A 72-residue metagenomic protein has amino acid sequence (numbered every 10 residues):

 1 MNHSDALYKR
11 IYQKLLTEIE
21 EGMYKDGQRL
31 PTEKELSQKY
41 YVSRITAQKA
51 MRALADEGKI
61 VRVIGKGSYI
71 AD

Functional and structural regions predicted by a protein language model:
M1-R44, R52-V61, K66: Extreme N-terminal segment that seeds HTH/winged-HTH DNA-binding domains in transcriptional regulators
K66-D72: Basic, amphipathic "hinge/linker" alpha-helix immediately C-terminal to the N-terminal HTH DNA-binding motif
